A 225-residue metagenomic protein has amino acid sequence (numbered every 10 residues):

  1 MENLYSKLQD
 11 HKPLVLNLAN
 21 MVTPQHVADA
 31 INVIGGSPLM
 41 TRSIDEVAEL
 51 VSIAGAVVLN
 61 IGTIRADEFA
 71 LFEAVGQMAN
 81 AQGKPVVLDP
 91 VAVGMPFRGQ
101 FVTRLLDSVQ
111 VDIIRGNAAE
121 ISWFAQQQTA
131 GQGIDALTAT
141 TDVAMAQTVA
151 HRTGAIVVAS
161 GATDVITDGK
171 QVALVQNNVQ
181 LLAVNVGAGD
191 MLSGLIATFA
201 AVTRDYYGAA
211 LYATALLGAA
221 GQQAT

Functional and structural regions predicted by a protein language model:
M1-S37: Glycine-rich phosphate/adenosyl-contacting loop at the front of the ribokinase-like
Q9-L14, G169-L182: Glycine/charged-rich beta-loop-alpha catalytic/anionic-binding loops adjacent to active sites
P38, G83-V86, V157: Hydrophobic beta-strand scaffold residues
A54: An anion/phosphate-binding loop that grips the pyrophosphate of nucleotide cofactors and donors
N60, E68-G116: Glycine/small-residue-rich loop that forms an oxyanion/phosphate-binding "nest" at active or ligand-binding sites
R98-V172: Conserved phosphate/ATP/ADP-binding segment of small-molecule kinases
V143, Q147, V175-G187: Short pre-catalytic strand/loop immediately N-terminal to key active-site residues, enriched for Gly-Thr
V186, G194-T225: Conserved post-catalytic alpha-helical subdomain immediately downstream of the catalytic base and nucleotide-binding
